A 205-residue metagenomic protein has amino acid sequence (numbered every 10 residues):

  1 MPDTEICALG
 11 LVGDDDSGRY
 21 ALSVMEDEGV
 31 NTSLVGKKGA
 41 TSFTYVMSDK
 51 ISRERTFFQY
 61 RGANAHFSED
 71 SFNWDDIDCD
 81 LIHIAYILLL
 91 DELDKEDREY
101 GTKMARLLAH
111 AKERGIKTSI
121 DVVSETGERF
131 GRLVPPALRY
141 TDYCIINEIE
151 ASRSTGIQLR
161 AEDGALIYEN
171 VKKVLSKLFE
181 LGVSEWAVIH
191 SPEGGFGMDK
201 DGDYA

Functional and structural regions predicted by a protein language model:
P2-E5, L11-G13, R19-K37, F43 (+1 more regions): Ribokinase/PfkB-type carbohydrate-kinase core domain
